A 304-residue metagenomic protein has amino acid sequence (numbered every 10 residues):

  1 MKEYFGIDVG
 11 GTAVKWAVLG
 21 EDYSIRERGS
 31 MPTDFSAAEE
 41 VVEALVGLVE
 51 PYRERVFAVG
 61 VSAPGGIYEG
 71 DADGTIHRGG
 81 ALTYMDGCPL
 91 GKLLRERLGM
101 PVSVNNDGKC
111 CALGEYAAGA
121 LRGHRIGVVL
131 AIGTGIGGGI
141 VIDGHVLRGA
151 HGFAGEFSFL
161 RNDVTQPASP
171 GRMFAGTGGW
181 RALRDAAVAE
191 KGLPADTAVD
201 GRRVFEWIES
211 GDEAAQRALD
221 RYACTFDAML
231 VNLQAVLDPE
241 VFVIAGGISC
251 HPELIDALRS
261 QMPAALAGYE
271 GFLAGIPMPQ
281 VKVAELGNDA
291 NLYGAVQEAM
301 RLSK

Functional and structural regions predicted by a protein language model:
M1-A58, I67-D73, K92-M100, A117-H124 (+1 more regions): ATP-binding/phosphotransfer module of carbohydrate and carboxylate kinases, centering on a glycine-rich
D8, G60-P64, V129-G135: Short beta-strand segments
G20, A63, I142-D143: A cytosolic small-molecule/anion-sensing beta-strand core signal
S24-I25, I76, V146-L147: Hydrophobic "anchor" residues
S30-P32, G80-A81, H151-G152: Short clusters of small/polar residues that mark proteolytic maturation junctions
D73-G87: A charged helix-plus-loop insertion that forms the helical arch/lid used to bind and gate nucleic-acid substrates
V102-G108: General beta-strand structural signal in soluble alpha/beta enzymes
R122-T177: Glycine-rich phosphate-binding loop of actin/hexokinase-like ATP-binding domains
